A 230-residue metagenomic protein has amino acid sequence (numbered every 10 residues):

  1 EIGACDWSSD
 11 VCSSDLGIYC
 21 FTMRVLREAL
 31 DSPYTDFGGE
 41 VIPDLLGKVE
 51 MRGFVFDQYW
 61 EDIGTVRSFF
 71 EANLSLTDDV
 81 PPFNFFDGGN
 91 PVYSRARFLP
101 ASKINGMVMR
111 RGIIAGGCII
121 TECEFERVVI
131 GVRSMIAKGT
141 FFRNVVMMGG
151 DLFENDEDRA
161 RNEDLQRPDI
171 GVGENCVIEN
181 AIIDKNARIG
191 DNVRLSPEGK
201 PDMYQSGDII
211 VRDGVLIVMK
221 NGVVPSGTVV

Functional and structural regions predicted by a protein language model:
E1-V11: Single conserved hydrophobic/aromatic residue that forms the stacking wall/gate of nucleotide- or nucleobase-binding
C12-L16: Short, solvent-exposed loop/turn segments at the edges of secondary structure
G17-F21: Short glycine- and hydrophobic/aromatic-rich loop-to-beta-strand nucleating segment in the catalytic cores
R24-V25, L30-V230: Left-handed beta-helix
